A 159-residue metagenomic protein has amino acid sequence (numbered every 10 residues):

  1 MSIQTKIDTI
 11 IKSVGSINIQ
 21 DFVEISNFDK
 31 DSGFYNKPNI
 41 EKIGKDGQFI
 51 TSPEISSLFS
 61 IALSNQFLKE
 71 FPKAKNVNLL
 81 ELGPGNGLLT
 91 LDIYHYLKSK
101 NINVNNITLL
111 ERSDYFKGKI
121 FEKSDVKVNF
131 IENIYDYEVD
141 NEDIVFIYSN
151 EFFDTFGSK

Functional and structural regions predicted by a protein language model:
M1-L80, N86-K127, N133, Y137: Rossmann-like AdoMet
E81-L82, I144: N-terminal start-of-chain detector that recognizes signal peptides and the immediate post-cleavage beginning
P84-G85, F152: Beta-hairpin (beta-strand-turn-beta-strand) motif
N129-F130, I147: Generic low-polarity alpha-helical segments
D143-K159: A short SAM/SAH-binding and catalytic strip from SAM-dependent methyltransferases
